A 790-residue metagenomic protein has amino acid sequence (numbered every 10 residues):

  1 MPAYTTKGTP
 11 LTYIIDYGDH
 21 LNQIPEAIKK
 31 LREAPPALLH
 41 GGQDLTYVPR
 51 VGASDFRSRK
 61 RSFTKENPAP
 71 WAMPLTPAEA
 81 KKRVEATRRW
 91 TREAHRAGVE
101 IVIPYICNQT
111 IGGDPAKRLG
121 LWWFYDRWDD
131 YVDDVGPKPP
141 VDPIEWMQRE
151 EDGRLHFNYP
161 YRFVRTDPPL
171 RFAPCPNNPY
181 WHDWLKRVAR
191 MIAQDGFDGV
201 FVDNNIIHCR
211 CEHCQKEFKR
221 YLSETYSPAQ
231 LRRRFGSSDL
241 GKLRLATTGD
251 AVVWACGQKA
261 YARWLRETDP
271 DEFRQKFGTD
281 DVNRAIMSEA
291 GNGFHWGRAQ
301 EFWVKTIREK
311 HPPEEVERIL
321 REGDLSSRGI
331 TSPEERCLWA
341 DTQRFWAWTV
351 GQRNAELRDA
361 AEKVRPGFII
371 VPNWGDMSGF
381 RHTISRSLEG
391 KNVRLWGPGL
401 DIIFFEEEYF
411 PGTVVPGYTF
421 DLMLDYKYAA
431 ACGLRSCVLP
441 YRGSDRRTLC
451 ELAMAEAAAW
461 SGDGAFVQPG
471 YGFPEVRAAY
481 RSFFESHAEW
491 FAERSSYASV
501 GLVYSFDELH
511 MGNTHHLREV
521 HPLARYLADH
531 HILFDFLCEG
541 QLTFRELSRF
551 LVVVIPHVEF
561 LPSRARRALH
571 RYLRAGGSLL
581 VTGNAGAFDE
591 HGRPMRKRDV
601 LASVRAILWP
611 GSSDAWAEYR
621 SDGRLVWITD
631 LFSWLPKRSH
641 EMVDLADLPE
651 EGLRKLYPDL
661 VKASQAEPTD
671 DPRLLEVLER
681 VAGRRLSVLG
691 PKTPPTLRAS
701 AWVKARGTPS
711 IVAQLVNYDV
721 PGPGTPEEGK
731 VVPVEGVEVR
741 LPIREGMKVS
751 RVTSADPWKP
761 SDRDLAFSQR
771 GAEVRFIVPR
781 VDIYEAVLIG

Functional and structural regions predicted by a protein language model:
M1-T5, I24-A27, L31-L45, R50-P74 (+13 more regions): Hydrophobic targeting/anchoring helices
D16-E33, T64-E100, Y180-W184, T349-E356: Aromatic- and glycine-enriched glycan-recognition loops and surfaces that form the carbohydrate-binding subsites
G120, Y125-I402, E406-T419: Polysaccharide-binding and catalytic clefts of secreted carbohydrate-active enzymes
R549-P594, D622-I628, M642: Short alpha-beta junction capping motif
S710-N717: Short, well-ordered beta-strand segments enriched in hydrophobic/aromatic residues
P721-K748: Surface-exposed beta-strand/loop patches in extracellular or lumenal glycoproteins
S750-V774: Solvent-exposed beta-strand/loop surfaces of large extracellular or lumenal domains
R770-G790: C-terminal beta-strand-rich structural cap/linker in extracellular carbohydrate-active enzymes
